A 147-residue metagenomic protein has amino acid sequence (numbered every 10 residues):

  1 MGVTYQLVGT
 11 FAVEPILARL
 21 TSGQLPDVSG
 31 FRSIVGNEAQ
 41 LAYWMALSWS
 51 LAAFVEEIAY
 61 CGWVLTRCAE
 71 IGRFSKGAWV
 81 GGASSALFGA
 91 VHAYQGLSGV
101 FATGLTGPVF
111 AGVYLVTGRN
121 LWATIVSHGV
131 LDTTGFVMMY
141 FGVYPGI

Functional and structural regions predicted by a protein language model:
M1-A52, E70-R73, P145-I147: Juxtamembrane helix-loop-helix connectors linking adjacent transmembrane helices in multi-pass membrane enzymes
E14, L65, M139-V143: Juxtamembrane/transmembrane-helix interface segments of polytopic membrane transporters
Q40-M45, K76-S84, G99, T103: Residue-level signature of transmembrane alpha-helical entry/exit and packing/kink sites in multi-pass membrane
V55-A83, G112-N120: Membrane-interface helix/loop boundary segments of multi-pass membrane proteins
E56-Y60, Q95, L131: Short active-site segment of divalent metal-dependent hydrolases/proteases that encodes the spacing between
G82, S98-I147: Functionally important transmembrane alpha-helices
A90-S98: Membrane-interface helix caps and helix-loop-helix hairpins in membrane proteins
